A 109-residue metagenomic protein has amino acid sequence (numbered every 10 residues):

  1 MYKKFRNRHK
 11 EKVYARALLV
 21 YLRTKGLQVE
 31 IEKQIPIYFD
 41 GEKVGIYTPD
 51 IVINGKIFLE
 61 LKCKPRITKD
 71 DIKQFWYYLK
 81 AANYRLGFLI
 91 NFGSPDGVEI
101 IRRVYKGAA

Functional and structural regions predicted by a protein language model:
M1-R6: Interdomain/boundary linker segments immediately adjacent to catalytic/signaling cores
N7-K56, K64-P65, P95-G107: Active-site metal-binding core of divalent-cation-utilizing nuclease and nuclease-like domains
L59: Conserved beta3 VAIK motif of the Hanks protein kinase fold
K62-A109: Nucleic-acid nuclease catalytic cores
